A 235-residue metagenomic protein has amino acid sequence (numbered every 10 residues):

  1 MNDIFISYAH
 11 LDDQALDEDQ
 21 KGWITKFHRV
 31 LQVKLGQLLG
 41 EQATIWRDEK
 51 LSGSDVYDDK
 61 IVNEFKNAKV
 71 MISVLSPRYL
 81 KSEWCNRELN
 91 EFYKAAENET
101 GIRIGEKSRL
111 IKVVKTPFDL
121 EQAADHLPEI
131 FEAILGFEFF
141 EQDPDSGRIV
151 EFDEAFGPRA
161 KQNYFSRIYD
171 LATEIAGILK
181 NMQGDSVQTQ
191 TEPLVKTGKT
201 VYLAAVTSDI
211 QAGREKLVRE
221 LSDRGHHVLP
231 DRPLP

Functional and structural regions predicted by a protein language model:
M1-G36, G53-D59, N63-E64, G101-V201: C-terminal interaction surface of TIR/SEFIR-family domains
S7, W46-D48, S73-L75, K112-V114 (+2 more regions): Conserved beta-strand segments of the P-loop GTPase G domain that flank and frequently precede/overlap
H10-D12, S76-P77, T116, A205-D209: Residue-level signal for short, function-critical loop segments
L16-D17, E83-R87, Q122-D125, A212-K216: A short acidic (Asp/Glu
K26-T44, K216-P230: Short helix-loop-beta junction
Q37, T44-E106, D209, V218-R219 (+1 more regions): TIR-domain catalytic/interaction hotspot
Q42-A43, K69, E106-L110, K199 (+1 more regions): Loop/turn elements at helix/coil->beta-strand transitions in domains of secreted/extracellular proteins
L194-Q211, S222: The feature represents the membrane-entry module of six-transmembrane cation channels
